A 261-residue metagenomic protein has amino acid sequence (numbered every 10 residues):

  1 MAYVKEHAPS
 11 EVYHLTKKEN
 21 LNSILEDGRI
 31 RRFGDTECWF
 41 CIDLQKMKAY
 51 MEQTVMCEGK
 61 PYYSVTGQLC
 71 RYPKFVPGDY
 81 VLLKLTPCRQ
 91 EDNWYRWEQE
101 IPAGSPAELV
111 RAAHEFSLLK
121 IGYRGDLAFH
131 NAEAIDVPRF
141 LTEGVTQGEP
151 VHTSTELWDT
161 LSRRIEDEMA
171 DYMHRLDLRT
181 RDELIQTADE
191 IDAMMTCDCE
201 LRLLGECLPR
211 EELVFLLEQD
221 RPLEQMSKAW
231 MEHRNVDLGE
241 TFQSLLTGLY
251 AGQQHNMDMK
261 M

Functional and structural regions predicted by a protein language model:
M1-W39, E52-V55: ADP-ribose/NAD+-binding catalytic cleft of ART/PARP-like enzymes
H14, Q254-M261: Non-Sec secretion/translocation targeting segments of pathogen effectors
K18, I42-L44, L85-P87: Residues immediately flanking
E19-T36, E91-A107, E240, S244: Surface-exposed flexible segments
T36-I42, Y80, A188-D192, T196: Short, well-structured alpha-helical interface segments that form or flank functional binding sites
L44-Y62: Short active-site loop/helix that positions an aromatic residue
C57-T160: Active-site and NAD+-binding cores of ADP-ribose-processing enzymes
W158, S162-H255: Protein-protein interaction and targeting regions used for scaffolding, dimerization, and localization
